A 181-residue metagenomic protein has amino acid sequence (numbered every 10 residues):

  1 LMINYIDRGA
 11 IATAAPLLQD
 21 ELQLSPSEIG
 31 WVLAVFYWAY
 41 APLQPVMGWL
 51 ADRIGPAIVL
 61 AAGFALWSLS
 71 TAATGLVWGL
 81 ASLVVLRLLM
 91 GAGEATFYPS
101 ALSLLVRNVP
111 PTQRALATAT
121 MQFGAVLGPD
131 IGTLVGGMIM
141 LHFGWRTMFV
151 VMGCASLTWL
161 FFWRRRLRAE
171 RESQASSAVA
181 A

Functional and structural regions predicted by a protein language model:
L1, L33, Y37, F64 (+1 more regions): Small-residue-rich transmembrane alpha-helices and their cytosolic helix-loop interfaces in multi-pass secondary
L1-P26, M47: Extracytoplasmic
G9, Y37-P45, P129-D130: Residue-level signature of mid-helix packing/kink "hotspots" within the transmembrane helices of 12-pass Major
Q23, G55, L76-S82, P110: Helix-breaking motifs and short loop linkers at transmembrane-helix boundaries and internal kinks in secondary membrane
P42-W78: Conserved MFS/SLC helix-loop-helix module at the cytosolic interface between two early adjacent transmembrane helices
L86-V126: Cytoplasmic helix-loop-helix junction between adjacent transmembrane helices in 12-TM secondary transporters
M121-E170: Helix-loop-helix hairpin linking two adjacent transmembrane segments in secondary transporters
